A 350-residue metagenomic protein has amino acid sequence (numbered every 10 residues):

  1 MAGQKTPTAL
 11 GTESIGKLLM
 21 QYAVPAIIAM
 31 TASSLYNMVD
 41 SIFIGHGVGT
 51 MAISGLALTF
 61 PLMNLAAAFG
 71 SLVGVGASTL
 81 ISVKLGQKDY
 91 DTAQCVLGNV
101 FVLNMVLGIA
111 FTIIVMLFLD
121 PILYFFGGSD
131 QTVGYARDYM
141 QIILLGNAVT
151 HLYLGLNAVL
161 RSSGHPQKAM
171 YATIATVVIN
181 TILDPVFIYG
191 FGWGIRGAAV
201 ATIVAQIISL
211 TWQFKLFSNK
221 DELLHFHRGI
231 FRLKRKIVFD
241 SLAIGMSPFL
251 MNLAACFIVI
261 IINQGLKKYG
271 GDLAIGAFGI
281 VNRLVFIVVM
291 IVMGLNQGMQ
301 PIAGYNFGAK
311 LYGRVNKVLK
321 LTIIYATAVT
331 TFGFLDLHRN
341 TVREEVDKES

Functional and structural regions predicted by a protein language model:
M1-Q21, T202, Q213-A255: Interhelical loop/hinge segments that connect adjacent transmembrane helices in multipass membrane
K17-S78, S82, A243-L266: Signature of the first transmembrane helix
A23, M30, A57-F60, N104 (+8 more regions): Residue-level recognition of transmembrane alpha-helices in multi-pass small-molecule transporters/permeases
L35-S54, L123-D130, V186-G192, C256-R283 (+3 more regions): Helix-terminus/linker motif at the lipid-water interface of multi-pass membrane proteins
I53-I113, T150-A169, A277-T341: Small-residue-rich hydrophobic transmembrane alpha-helices
A110-Q141, F332-S350: Short membrane-interface helical motifs at transmembrane helix boundaries in multi-pass membrane transporters
D130-Y153, I280, F286-V288, S350: Alpha-helical transmembrane segments of multi-pass membrane proteins
Q167, V177-L210: Membrane-interface helix-loop junctions in multi-pass transport and translocation proteins
